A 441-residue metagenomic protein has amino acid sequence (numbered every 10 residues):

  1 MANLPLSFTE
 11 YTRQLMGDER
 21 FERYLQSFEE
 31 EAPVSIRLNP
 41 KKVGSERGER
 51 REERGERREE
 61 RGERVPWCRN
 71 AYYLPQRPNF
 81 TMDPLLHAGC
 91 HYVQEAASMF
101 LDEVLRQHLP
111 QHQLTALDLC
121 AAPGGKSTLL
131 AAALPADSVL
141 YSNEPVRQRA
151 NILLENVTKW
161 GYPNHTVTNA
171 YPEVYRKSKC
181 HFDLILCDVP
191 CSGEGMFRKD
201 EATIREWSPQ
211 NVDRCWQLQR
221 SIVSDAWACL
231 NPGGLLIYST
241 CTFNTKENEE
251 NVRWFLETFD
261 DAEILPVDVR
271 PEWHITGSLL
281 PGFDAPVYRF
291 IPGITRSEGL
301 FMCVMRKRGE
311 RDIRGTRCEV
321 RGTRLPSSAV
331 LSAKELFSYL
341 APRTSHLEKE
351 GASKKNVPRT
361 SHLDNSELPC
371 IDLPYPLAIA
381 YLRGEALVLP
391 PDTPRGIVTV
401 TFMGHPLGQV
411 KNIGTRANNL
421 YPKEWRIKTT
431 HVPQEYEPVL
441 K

Functional and structural regions predicted by a protein language model:
M1-K42, R296-K441: Polybasic, low-complexity RNA-engagement segments
H112-C120: Conserved class I S-adenosyl-L-methionine
H112-Q113, V174-L186: A short acidic, Gly/Pro-enriched loop at the edge of an enzyme's catalytic core that lines a small-molecule cofactor
P123-A136: Conserved SAM-binding loop of SAM-dependent methyltransferases across substrates and taxa, primarily the Class I
P135, L230-P232: Helix-to-beta-strand junctions that scaffold the AdoMet/dcAdoMet cofactor pocket in Class I SAM-dependent enzymes
P145-K179: S-adenosyl-L-methionine
Q148, D183-D225, I237, C241-E249 (+1 more regions): Mobile active-site "lid"/loop adjacent to the S-adenosyl-L-methionine
F182, L235, F243-G315: Class I S-adenosyl-L-methionine
